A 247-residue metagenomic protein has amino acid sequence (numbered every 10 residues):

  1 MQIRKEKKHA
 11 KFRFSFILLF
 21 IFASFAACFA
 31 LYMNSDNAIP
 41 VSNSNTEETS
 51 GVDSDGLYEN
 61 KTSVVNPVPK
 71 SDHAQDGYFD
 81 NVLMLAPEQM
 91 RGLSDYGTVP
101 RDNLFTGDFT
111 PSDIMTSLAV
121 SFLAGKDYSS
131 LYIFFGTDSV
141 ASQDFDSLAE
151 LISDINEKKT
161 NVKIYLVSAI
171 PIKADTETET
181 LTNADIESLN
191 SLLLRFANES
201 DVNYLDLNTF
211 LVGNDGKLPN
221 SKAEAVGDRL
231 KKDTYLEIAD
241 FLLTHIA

Functional and structural regions predicted by a protein language model:
M1-F12: N-terminal Lys/Arg-rich, disordered targeting/topogenic segments
S15-L31: Hydrophobic membrane-insertion alpha-helices, especially the h-region of bacterial N-terminal signal peptides
A30-L83: N-terminal, intrinsically disordered, polar/charged segments of Gram-positive cell-envelope systems that serve as
M33-S35, I172-K173, E177-A247: Catalytic His-Asp segment of secreted/periplasmic serine-dependent ester chemistry enzymes
P69-E150: Conserved SGNH/GDSL esterase-like catalytic core that processes O-acyl groups on lipids and polysaccharides
G136, N156-E187: Active-site segments of SGNH/GDSL-like serine hydrolases that catalyze O-acetyl group transfer/hydrolysis on lipids
L148-S153, N190: Generic structural signal for well-ordered alpha-helices, preferentially at hydrophobic/aromatic core positions
